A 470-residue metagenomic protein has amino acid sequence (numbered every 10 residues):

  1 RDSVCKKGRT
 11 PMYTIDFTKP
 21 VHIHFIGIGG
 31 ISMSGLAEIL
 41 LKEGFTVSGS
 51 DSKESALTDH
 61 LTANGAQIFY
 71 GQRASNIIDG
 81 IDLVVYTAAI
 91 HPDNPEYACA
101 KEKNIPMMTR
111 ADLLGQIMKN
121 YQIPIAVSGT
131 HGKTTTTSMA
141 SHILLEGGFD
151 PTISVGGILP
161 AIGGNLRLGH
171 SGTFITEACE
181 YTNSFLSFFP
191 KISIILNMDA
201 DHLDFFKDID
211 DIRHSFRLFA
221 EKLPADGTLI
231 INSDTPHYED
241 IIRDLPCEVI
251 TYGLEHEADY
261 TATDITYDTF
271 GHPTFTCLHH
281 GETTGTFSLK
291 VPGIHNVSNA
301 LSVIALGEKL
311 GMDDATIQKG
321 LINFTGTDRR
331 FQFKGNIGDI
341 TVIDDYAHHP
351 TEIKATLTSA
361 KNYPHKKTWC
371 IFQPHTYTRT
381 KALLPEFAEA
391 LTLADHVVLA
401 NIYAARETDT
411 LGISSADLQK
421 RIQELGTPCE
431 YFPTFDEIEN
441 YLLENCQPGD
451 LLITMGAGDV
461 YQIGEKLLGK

Functional and structural regions predicted by a protein language model:
R1-P11: Short, Lys/Arg-enriched N-terminal segments with co-localized hydrophobic residues within the first ~10-30 amino acids
Y13-H24, S32, L36-E43, Y121 (+2 more regions): Nucleotide phosphate-binding/pyrophosphate-handling subdomain across enzymes that bind or process nucleotide phosphates
D16, I39-F45, T62, S75-D79 (+5 more regions): Phosphate-binding loop of NTP-binding sites
H24-I28, M455: Conserved N-terminal Rossmann-fold NAD(P)-binding element of oxidoreductases
T46-G49, T152, V398, E430: Conserved beta-strand positions in the Rossmann-like core of class I SAM-dependent methyltransferases
T46-H60: NAD(P)-binding Rossmann-fold cofactor-contacting core
S50-D51, F69-Q72, M108-G115, S154-G157 (+4 more regions): Beta-strand->loop->alpha-helix junctions that form or flank phosphate-binding loops in nucleotide-handling enzymes
G271, A388-P448: C-terminal helical cap/extension that packs against the catalytic core of soluble nucleotide-cofactor enzymes
